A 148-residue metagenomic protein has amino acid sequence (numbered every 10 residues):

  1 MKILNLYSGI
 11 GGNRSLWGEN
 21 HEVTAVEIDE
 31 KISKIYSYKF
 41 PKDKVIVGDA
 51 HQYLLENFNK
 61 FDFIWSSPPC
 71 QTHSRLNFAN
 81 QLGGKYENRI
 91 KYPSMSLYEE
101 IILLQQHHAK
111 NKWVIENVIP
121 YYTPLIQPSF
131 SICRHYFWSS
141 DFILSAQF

Functional and structural regions predicted by a protein language model:
M1-F148: Conserved active-site and SAM-binding loop architecture of S-adenosyl-L-methionine-dependent nucleic-acid
